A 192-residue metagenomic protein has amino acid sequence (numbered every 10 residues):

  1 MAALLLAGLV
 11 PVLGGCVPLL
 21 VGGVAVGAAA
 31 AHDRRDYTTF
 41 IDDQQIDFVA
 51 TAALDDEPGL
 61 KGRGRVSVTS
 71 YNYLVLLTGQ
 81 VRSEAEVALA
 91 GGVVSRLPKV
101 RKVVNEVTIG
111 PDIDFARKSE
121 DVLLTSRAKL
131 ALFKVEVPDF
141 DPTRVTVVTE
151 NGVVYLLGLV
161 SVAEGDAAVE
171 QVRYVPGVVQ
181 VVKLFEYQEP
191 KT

Functional and structural regions predicted by a protein language model:
A2, P11-G15: C-terminal motif of bacterial Sec signal peptides marking the signal peptidase cleavage site
G15-T192: N-terminal targeting leaders
